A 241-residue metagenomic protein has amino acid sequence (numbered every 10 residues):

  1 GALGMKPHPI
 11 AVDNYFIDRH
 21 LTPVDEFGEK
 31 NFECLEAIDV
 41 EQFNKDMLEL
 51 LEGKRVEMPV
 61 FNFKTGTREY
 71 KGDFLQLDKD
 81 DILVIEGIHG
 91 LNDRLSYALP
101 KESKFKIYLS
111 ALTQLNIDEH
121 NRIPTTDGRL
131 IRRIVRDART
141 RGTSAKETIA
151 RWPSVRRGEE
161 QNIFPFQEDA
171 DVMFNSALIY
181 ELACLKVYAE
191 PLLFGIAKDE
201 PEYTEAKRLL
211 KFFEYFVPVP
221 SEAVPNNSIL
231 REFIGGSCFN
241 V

Functional and structural regions predicted by a protein language model:
G1-K6: A conserved segment at the C-terminal end of the G1
H8-I10, I17-E69, I82: Conserved nucleotide-sensing/catalytic segment adjacent to the nucleotide-binding pocket in NTP-handling enzymes
A11-V12, S110: A secondary-structure boundary/capping signal
D13, F43, V84-G87, A170: Conserved RecA-like P-loop NTPase ATPase core
T65, I88-H89: Short, flexible loop/turn elements at secondary-structure junctions
G72-L77: Glycine-rich phosphate/ribose-binding loops and adjacent secondary-structure elements that form binding surfaces
I82-E86, I107-Y108: Structural recognition of the conserved hydrophobic beta-strand(s) that form the central parallel beta-sheet of P-loop
G90-V241: Conserved NTP phosphate-binding and transfer environment spanning the P-loop NTPase/kinase superfamily
